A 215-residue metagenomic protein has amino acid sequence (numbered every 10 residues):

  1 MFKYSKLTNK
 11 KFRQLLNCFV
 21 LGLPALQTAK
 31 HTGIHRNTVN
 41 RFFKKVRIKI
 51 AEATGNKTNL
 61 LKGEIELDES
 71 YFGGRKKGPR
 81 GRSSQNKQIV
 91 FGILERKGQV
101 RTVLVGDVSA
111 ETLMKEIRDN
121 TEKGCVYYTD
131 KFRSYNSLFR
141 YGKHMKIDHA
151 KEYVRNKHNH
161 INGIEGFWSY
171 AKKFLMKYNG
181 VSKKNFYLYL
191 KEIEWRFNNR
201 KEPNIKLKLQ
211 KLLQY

Functional and structural regions predicted by a protein language model:
M1-Y215: Residue-level recognition of single "structural anchor" positions that define or cap local secondary structure
